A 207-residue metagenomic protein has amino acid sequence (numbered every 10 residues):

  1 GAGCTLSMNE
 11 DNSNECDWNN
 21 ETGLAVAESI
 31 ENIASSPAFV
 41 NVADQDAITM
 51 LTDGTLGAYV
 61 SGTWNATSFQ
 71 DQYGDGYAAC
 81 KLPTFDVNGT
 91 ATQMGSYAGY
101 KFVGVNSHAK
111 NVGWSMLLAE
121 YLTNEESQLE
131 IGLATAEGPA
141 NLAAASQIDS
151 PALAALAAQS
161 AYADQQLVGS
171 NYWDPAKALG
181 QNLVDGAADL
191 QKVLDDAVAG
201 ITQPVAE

Functional and structural regions predicted by a protein language model:
G1-E15: Extracytoplasmic/periplasmic solute-binding protein
D11-N41: Glycine-centered hinge/linker elements that transmit conformational signals in sensory and ligand-binding systems
V40-D53, W64: Short helix-initiation/N-cap motifs at beta->coil->alpha
D44, V60-A66, L82-P83, G99: Beta->alpha turn/N-cap motifs
T49, N65-Q72, T202: Pocket-flanking alpha-helical
D53-G62, D75: Alpha-to-beta junction loops
D71-A134: Extracytoplasmic/periplasmic substrate-recognition and gating elements
A155-E207: Conserved C-terminal helix/tail region of periplasmic/extracytoplasmic solute-binding proteins
